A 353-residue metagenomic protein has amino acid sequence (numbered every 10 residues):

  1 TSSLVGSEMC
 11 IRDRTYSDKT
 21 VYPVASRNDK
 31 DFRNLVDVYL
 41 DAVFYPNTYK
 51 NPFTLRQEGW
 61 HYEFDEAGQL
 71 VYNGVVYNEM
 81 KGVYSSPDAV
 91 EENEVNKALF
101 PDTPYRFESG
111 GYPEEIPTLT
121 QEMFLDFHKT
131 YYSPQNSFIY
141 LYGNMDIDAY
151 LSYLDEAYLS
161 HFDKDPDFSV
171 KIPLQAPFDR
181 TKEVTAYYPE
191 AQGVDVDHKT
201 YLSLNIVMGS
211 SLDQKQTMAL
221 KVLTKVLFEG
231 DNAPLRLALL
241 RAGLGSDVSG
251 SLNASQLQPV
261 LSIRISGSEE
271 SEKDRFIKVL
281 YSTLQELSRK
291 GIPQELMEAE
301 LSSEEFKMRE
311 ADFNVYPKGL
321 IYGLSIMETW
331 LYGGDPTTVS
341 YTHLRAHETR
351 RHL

Functional and structural regions predicted by a protein language model:
T1-G6, I11, H343, H352: Single conserved hydrophobic/aromatic residue that forms the stacking wall/gate of nucleotide- or nucleobase-binding
S7-E8, R12-F127, M218-K221, K225-A238 (+3 more regions): Acidic/histidine-enriched segments that form metal/cofactor-coordinating and catalytic pocket/exosite environments
T15-K19, V71, F100, Y132-P134 (+4 more regions): Short, solvent-exposed loop/turn segments at the edges of secondary structure
T20-R27, Y62-E63, F138-L141, R264-E270: Second-shell loop/turn segments in exported
Y77-A89, N96-K97, D167-N232, P317-V339 (+1 more regions): His/Glu-based metal-binding/catalytic segments typifying zinc-dependent metallopeptidases
F138-K199, E295, S302, A311: An aromatic/glycine/proline-enriched structural segment found at the starts of mature extracellular/organellar domains
S203-V207, F228-G267: A structural supersecondary motif
S262-Q294: Extended amphipathic alpha-helical segments enriched in small hydrophobics
